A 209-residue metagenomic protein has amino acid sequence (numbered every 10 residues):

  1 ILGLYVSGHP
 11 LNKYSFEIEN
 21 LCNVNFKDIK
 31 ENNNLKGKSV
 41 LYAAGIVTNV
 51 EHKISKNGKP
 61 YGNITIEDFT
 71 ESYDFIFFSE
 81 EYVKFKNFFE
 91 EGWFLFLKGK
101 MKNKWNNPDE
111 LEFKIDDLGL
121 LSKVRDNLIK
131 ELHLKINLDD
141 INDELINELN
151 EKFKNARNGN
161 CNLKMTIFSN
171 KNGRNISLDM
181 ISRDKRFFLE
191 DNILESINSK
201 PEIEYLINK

Functional and structural regions predicted by a protein language model:
I1-K209: Primarily single-stranded nucleic-acid-binding OB-fold modules
